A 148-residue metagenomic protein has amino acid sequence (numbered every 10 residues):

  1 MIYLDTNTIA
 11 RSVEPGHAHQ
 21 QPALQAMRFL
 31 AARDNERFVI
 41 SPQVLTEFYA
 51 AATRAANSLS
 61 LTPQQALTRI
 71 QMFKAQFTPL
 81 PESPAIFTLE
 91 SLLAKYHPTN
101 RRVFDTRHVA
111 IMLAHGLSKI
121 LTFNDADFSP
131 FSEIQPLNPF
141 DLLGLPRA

Functional and structural regions predicted by a protein language model:
M1, T106-A148: Acidic, PIN/NYN-like endoribonuclease modules and their adjacent C-terminal/linker elements
M1-I40, A55-Q65, P146-A148: Short, well-structured N-terminal submotif of metal-dependent ribonuclease cores
N7-T8, Q43, R107, A126: Alpha-helix/helix-capping structural signal
S12, L30-R33, A51, A55 (+2 more regions): Alpha-helix C-capping/helix-to-loop hinge sites
V39-P42, T122: Short beta-strand segments at enzyme active-site cores
L45, S58-T78: Glycine/small-residue-rich phosphate/adenosyl-binding loop
T78-F123: Active-site neighborhoods of divalent-metal-dependent phosphate/nucleic-acid chemistry enzymes
